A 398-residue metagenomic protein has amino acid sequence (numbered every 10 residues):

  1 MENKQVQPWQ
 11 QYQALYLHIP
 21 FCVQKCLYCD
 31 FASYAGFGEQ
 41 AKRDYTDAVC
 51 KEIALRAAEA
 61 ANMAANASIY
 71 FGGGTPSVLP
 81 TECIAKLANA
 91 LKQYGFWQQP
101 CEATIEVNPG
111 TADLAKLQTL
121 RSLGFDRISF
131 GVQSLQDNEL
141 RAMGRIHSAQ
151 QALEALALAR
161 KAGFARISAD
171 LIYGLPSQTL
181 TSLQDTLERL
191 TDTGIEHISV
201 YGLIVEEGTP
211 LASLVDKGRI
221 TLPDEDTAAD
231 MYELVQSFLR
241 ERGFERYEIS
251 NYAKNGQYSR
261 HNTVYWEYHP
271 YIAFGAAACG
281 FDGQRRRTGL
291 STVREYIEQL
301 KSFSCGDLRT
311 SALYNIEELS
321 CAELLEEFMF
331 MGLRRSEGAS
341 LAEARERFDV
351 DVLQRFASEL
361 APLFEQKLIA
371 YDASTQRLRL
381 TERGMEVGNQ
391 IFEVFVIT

Functional and structural regions predicted by a protein language model:
K4-Y12, S33-E59, A65-V350: C-terminal scaffold of the Radical SAM
A14, T227, S358-L360, N389: Auxiliary N-terminal substrate/complex-recognition segments of SAM-dependent methyltransferases
L17: Conserved N-terminal Rossmann-fold NAD(P)-binding element of oxidoreductases
P20-S33: Local cysteine-cluster metal-coordination motifs and their immediate loop/turn environment, predominantly Fe-S cluster
V350-F364: Short amphipathic alpha-helical interaction segments
F364-S374: A short, conserved structural fragment
Q376-T381: Minor-groove-contacting beta-hairpin "wing" of winged helix-turn-helix DNA-binding domains
R383-T398: Short, amphipathic alpha-helical interaction segments positioned at domain boundaries
